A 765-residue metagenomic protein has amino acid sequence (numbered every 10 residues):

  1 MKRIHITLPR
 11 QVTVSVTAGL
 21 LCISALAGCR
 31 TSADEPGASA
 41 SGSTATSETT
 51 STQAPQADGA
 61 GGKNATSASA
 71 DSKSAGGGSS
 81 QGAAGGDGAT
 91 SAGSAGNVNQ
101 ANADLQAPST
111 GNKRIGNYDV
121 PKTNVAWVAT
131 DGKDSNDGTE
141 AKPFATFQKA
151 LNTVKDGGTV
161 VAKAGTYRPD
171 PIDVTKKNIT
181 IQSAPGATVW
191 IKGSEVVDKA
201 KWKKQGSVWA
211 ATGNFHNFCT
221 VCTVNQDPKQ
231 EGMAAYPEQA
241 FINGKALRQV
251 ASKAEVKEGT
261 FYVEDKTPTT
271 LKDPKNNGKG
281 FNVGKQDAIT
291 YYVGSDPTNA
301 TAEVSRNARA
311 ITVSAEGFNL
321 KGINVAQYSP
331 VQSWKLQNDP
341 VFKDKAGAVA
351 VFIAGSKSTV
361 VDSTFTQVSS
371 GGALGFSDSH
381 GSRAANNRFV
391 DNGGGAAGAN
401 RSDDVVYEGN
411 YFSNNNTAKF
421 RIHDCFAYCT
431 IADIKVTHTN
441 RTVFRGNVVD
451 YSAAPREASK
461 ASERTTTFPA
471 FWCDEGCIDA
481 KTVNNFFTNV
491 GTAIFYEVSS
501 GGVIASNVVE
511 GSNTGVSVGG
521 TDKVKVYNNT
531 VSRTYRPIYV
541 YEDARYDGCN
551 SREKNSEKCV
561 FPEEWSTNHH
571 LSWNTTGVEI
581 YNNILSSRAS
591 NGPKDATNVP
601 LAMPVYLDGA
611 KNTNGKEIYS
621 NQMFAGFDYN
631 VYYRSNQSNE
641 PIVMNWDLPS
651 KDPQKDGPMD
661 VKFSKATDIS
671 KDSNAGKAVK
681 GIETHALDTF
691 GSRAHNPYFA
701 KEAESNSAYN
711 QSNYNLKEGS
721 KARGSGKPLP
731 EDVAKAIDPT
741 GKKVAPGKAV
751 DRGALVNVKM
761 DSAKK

Functional and structural regions predicted by a protein language model:
R3-V16: Bacterial N-terminal signal peptides that target proteins for export
T17-C22: Hydrophobic helical h-region of N-terminal Sec-dependent signal peptides in bacterial secretory/periplasmic proteins
A25-G28: C-terminal motif of bacterial Sec signal peptides marking the signal peptidase cleavage site
R30-S32: Bacterial signal peptide processing site
G37-N97, A101-A103: Post-signal peptide N-terminal segment of mature Sec-exported envelope proteins
G93-G355, K558, N574, F627 (+6 more regions): Extracellular polysaccharide-degrading/modifying enzymes targeting complex plant/algal/animal polysaccharides
P171, R309, P330-I353, S370-G381 (+1 more regions): Glycine- and acidic/polar-rich repeat regions and solenoidal domains
